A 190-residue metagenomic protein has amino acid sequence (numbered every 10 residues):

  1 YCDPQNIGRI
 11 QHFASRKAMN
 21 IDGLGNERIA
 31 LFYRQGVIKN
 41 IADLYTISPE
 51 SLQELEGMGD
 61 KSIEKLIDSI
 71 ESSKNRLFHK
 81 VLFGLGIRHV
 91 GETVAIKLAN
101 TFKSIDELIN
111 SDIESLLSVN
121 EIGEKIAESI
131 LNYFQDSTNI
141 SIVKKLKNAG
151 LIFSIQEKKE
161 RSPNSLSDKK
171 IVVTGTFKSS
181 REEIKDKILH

Functional and structural regions predicted by a protein language model:
Y1-I21: Cys/His-rich short segments
N6, F13, Q35, A42-D43 (+2 more regions): DNA strand-break repair and replication-stress modules
I29, I47-E50: Short, conserved phosphate-binding/catalytic loop or strand-edge motifs used in phosphoryl-/nucleotidyl-transfer
